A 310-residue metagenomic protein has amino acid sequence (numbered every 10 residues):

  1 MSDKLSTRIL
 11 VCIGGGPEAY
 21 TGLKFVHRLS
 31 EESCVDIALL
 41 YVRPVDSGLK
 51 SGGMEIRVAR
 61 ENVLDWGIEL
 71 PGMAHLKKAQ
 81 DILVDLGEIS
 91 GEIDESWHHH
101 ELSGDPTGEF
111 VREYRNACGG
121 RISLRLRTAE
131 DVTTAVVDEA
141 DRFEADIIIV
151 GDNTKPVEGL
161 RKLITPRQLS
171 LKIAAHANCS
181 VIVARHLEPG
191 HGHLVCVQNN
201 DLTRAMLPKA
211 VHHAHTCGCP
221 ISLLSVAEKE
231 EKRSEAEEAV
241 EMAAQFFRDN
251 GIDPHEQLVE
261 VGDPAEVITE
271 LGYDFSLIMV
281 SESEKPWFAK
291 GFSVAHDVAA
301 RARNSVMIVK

Functional and structural regions predicted by a protein language model:
M1-K4, D81-I148, R248-H296: Structural beta-alpha unit
S2-E92, H176, L187-L258, R301 (+1 more regions): Small/aliphatic-rich secondary-structure junction motif
L5, E18-S33, T128-E188, T269-K310: Gly/Ser-rich helix-loop-strand patches that form or flank binding pockets for ribonucleotide-derived cofactors
I9-C12, S96-H98, G119-R121, T154-K155 (+5 more regions): N-terminal start-of-chain detector that recognizes signal peptides and the immediate post-cleavage beginning
Y20-T21, S103-E109, I164, A175-N178 (+4 more regions): Short amphipathic alpha-helical surface micro-motifs
L49, L102, G159, R233 (+1 more regions): Short Asp/Glu-rich motifs
T133, R167, R204-L207, A265: Short, well-ordered alpha-helical scaffold segments within catalytic/effector domains
